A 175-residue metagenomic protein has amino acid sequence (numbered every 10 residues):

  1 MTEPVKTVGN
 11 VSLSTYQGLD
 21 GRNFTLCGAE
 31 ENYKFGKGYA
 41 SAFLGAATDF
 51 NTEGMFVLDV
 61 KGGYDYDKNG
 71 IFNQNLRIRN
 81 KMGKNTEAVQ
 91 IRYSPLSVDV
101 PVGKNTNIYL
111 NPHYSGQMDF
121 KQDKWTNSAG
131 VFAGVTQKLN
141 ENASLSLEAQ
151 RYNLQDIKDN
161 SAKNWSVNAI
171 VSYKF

Functional and structural regions predicted by a protein language model:
M1, G28-N32, D59-G63, P95-P101 (+2 more regions): Outer-membrane beta-barrel architecture
T2, S14-Y16, G36, R92-S94 (+1 more regions): A structural detector for beta-sheet-dominated domains
P4-V11, K34-A42, D67-Q74, G103-L110 (+1 more regions): Repeated loop/turn-to-beta-strand initiation elements of outer-membrane beta-barrel proteins
L13-T25, F35, L44-F50, F56 (+5 more regions): Transmembrane beta-strands of outer-membrane beta-barrel pores
G21-C27, T52-L58, E87-S94, W125-V131 (+1 more regions): Residues that define the transmembrane beta-barrel architecture of outer-membrane proteins
L58-V60, D65-V102, T106-Y114: Eukaryotic tandem repeat interaction scaffolds
S97-D99, G103-Y152, D156-D159: Outer membrane beta-barrel transmembrane domains
Q137, S144, A162-F175: Outer-membrane beta-barrel "beta-signal"
